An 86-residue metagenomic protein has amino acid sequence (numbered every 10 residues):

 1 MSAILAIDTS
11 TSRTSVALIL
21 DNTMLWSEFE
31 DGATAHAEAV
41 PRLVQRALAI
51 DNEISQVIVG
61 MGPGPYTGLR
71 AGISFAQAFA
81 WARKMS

Functional and structural regions predicted by a protein language model:
M1-P63: N-terminal beta-alpha supersecondary unit
I58-M85: DPxDG-like acidic metal-binding loop motif
